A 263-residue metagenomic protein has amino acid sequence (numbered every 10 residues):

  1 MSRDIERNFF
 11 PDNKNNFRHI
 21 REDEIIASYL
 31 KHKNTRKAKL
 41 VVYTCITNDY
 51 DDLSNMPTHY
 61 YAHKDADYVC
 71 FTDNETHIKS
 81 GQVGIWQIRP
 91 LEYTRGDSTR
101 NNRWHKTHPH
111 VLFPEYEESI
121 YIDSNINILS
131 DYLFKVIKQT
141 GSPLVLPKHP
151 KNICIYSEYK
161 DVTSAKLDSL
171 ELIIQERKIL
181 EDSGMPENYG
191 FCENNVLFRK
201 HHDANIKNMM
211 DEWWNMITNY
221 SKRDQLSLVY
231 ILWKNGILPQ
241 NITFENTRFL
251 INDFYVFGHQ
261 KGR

Functional and structural regions predicted by a protein language model:
M1-N102, L112-Y116, N219-K222, K234-I237 (+1 more regions): N-terminal anchoring/stem segment of glycosyltransferases
K39, D65, Y121, E193-V196: Extracellular structured ligand-interaction cores
V42, Y68, H110, N125 (+2 more regions): A residue-level signal for conserved active-site and pocket-lining positions in enzyme catalytic cores
Y43-I46, F71-D73, I122-S124, S130-D131 (+3 more regions): Short His-Asn-centered micro-motif
T47-Y50, E75-H77, Y93-G96, I126-I128 (+3 more regions): Short, solvent-exposed loop/turn segments at secondary-structure junctions
L53, V69-R103, S130-G141, S157-E187 (+3 more regions): Core catalytic alpha/beta fold that binds nucleotide/phospho-ligands
H108-S164: GT-A fold catalytic core of metal-dependent nucleotide-sugar glycosyltransferases, centered on the diacidic
L167-R263: Catalytic core and acceptor-binding pocket of nucleotide-sugar-dependent glycosyltransferases
